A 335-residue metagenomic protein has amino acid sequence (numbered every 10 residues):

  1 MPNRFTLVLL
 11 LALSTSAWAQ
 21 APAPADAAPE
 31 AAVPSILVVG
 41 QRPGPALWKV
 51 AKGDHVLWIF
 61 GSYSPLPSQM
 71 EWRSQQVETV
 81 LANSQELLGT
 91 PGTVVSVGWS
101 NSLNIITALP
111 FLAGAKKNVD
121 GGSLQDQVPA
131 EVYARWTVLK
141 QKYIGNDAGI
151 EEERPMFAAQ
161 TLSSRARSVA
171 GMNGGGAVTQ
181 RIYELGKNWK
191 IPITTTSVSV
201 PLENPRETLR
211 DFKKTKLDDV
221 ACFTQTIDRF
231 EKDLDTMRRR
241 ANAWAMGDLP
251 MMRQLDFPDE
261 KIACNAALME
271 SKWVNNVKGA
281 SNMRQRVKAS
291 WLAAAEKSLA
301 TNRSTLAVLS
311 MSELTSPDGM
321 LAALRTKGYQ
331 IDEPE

Functional and structural regions predicted by a protein language model:
M1-F5: Positively charged n-region of N-terminal signal peptides that target proteins for export
T6-S16: Bacterial N-terminal signal peptides
A17-A21: Boundary at the C-terminal end of the N-terminal hydrophobic targeting segment
P29-V39, G44-G279: Structured, acidic catalytic/metal-binding patches in enzyme active sites
A267-E335: A cross-kingdom marker for long, charged
